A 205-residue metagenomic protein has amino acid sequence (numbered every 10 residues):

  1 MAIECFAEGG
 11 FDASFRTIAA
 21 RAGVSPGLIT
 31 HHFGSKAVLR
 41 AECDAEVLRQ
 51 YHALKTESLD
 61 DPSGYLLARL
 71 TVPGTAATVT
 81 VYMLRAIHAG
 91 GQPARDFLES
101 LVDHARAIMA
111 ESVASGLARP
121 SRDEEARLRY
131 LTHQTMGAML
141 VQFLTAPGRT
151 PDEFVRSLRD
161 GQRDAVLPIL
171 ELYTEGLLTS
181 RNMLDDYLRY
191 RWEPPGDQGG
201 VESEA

Functional and structural regions predicted by a protein language model:
M1, C5-V38, E42: Helix-turn-helix
M1-E8, V79-Y82, A86, Q134 (+1 more regions): Solvent-exposed, amphipathic alpha-helical segments
E42, R49-R85, A89, E124 (+1 more regions): Hydrophobic alpha-helical connector segments
H52-K55, G91-L117, A126-R129: Amphipathic alpha-helical packing segments from all-alpha helical-bundle domains
L70-R106, L144-G148: Amphipathic alpha-helical segments used for helix-helix packing
Y82, S100, A126-H133, P168 (+1 more regions): Amphipathic alpha-helical interaction segments
D103, A114, L140-A205: C-terminal peripheral helix-coil segments that are non-catalytic and often amphipathic
G116, P120-P151: Active-site/pore-lining binding-face segments in mid-to-C-terminal subdomains
